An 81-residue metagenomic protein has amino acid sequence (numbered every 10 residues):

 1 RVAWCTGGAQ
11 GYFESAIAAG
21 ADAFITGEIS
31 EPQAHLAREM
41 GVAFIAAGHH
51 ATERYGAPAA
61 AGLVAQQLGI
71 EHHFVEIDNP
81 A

Functional and structural regions predicted by a protein language model:
R1-A81: Active-site catalytic microenvironments in core metabolic enzymes, especially phosphate/sugar-handling
